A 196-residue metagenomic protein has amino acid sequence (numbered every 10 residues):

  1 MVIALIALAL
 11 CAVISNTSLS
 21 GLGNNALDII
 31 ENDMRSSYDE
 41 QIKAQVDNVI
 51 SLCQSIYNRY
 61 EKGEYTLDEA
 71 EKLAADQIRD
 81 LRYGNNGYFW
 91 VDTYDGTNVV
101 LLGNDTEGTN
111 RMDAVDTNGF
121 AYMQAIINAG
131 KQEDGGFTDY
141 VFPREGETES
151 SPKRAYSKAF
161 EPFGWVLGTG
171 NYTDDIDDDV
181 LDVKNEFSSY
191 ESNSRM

Functional and structural regions predicted by a protein language model:
M1-L22, R195-M196: Extreme N-terminal signal-anchor transmembrane helix of membrane signaling/transducer proteins, especially in bacteria
T17-Q41, E186-R195: Amphipathic alpha-helical segments and their boundaries
N24, N32, S36-L73, N104-R111 (+1 more regions): Extracellular/periplasmic ligand-binding regions of membrane signal-transduction receptors
E40, R79-N98, G135-F137, S189-M196: Short N-terminal helix-loop-first-beta-strand/juxtamembrane motif that initiates sensory/input modules
Y60, E64, F89-V91, V141: Surface-exposed patches in mature extracellular/periplasmic domains of secreted proteins
E64, D68-D76, N104-E145: Extracytoplasmic/periplasmic sensor domains and loops in membrane signaling proteins
T97-G103, S150: Amphipathic coiled-coil signal-relay and dimerization helices
A121-N193: Extracytoplasmic
